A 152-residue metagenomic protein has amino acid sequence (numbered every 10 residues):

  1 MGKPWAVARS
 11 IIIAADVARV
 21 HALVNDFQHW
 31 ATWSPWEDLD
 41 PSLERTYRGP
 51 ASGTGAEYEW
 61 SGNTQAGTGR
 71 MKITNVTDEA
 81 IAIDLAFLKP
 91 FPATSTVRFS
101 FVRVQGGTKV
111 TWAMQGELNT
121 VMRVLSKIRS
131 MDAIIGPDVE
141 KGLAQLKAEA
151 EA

Functional and structural regions predicted by a protein language model:
M1-A51: Hydrophobic ligand-binding cavity/cleft-lining segments
A6-A8, A66-M71, P92-R98: Short, surface-exposed coil-to-beta transition loops
S10-A14, E59, K72, D84 (+1 more regions): Generic structural detector for well-ordered beta-strands
D16, Q65, D78, V104-G107: Short strand-connecting beta-turns/loops that link adjacent beta-strands
V17, A148-A152: Generic C-terminal helix-cap and adjacent flexible tail
R19-W30, Y58, I73, I83 (+2 more regions): Hydrophobic pocket/interface hotspot
A51-E59, V76-D84: Short, hydrophobic/aromatic-rich segments at coil-to-beta transitions
A80-K141, L146-E149: Beta-strand/loop substructures that line and gate deep hydrophobic ligand-binding cavities in soluble
